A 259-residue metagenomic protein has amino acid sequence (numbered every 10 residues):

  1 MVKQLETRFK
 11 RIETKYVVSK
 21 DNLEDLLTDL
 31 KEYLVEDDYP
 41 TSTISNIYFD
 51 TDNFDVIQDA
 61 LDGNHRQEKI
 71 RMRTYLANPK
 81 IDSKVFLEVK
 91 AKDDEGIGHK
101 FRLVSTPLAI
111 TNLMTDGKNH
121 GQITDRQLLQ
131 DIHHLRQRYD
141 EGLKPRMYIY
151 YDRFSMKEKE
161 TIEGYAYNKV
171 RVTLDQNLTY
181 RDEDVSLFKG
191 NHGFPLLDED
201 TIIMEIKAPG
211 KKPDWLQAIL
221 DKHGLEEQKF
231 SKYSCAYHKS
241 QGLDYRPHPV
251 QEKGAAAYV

Functional and structural regions predicted by a protein language model:
M1-V259: Phosphate-end processing signature that detects enzymes handling 5′-triphosphorylated RNA and polyphosphate
